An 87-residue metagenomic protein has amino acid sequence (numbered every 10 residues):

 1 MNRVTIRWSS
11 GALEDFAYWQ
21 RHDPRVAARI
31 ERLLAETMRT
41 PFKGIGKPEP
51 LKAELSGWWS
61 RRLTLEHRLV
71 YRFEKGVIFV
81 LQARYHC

Functional and structural regions predicted by a protein language model:
M1-T5, G11-A28, R32, I45 (+1 more regions): Enriched for short, Lys/Arg-rich terminal
A35-L63: A short, surface-exposed loop/turn module that caps and links secondary-structure elements
